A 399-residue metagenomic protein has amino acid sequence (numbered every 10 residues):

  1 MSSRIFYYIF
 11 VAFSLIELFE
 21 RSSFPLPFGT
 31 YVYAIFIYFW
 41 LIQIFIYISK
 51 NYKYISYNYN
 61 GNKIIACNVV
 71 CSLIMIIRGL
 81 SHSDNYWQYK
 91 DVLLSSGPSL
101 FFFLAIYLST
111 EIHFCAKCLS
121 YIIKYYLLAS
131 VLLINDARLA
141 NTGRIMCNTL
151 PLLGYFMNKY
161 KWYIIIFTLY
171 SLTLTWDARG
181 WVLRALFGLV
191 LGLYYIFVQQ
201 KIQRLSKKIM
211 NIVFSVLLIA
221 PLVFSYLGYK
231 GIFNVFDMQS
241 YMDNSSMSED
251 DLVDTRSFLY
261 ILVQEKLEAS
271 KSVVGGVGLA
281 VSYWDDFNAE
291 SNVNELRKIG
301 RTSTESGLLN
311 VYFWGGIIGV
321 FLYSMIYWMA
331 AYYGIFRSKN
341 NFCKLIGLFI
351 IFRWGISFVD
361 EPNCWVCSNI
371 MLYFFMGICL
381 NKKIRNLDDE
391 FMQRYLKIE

Functional and structural regions predicted by a protein language model:
M1-L73, Y155-K161, I202-I209, N381-E399: Transmembrane signal-anchor hairpin modules in multi-pass inner-membrane enzymes, especially those that act on
L18-P25, I76-N85, L133-D136: Juxtamembrane "helix-exit" motif on the non-cytosolic side of transmembrane helices
Y38-N60, I64-L128, T149-Y155: Transmembrane alpha-helical segments and their membrane-water interfaces
L41, I346-W354, F358, P362-E399: Transmembrane alpha-helices of multi-pass inner-membrane enzymes
G61-N62, F313-W354, L387-D389: Hydrophobic transmembrane alpha-helices and their immediate junctions
S96-V198: Alpha-helical transmembrane segments of multi-pass inner-membrane proteins
Y170-T175, L193-S246, A269: A membrane-periplasm/extracellular boundary helix in multi-pass inner-membrane enzymes that assemble envelope glycans
M247-G315: Long extracytoplasmic/lumenal interhelical loops at the membrane interface of multi-pass membrane proteins
